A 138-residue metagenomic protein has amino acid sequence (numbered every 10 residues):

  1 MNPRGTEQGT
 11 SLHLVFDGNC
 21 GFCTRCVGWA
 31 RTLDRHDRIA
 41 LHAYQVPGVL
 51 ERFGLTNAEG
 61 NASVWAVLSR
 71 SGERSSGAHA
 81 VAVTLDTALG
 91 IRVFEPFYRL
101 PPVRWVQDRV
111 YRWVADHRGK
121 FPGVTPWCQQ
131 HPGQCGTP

Functional and structural regions predicted by a protein language model:
N2-L33: Local sequence-structure signature of Cys/Sec-based thiol-disulfide redox active-site neighborhoods
L12-H13, R38, S71: Short active-site oxyanion
F16, H42, P96: Active-site-adjacent beta-strand anchor residues
V27, V46, V81: Generic structural marker for isolated residues within well-ordered, non-membrane alpha-helices of soluble domains
L33-H36, L100: Acidic-histidine catalytic/liganding microenvironments
H36-L50: Thiol-based oxidoreductase modules, predominantly thioredoxin-like and allied folds used for disulfide exchange
V49-P138: Thiol/selenol-based redox catalytic cores and closely related redox-interacting motifs
